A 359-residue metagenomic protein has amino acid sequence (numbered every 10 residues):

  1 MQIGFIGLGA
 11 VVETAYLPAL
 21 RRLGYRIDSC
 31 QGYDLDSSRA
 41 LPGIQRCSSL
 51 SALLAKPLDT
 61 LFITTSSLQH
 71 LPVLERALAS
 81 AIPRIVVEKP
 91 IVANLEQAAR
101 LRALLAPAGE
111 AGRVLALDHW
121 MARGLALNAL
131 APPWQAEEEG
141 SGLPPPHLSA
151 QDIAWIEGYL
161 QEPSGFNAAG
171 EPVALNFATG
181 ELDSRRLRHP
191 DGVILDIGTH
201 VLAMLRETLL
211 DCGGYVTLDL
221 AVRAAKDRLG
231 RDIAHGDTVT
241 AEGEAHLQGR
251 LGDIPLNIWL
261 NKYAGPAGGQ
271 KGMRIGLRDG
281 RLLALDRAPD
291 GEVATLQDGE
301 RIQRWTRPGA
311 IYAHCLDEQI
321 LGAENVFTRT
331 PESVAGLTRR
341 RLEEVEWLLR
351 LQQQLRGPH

Functional and structural regions predicted by a protein language model:
M1-P42: N-terminal Rossmann-like dinucleotide-binding module
T14, L71, A99, G124-N128 (+3 more regions): A structural signal for well-ordered alpha-helical segments within the folded catalytic domains of diverse enzymes
I27, S80-R84, E110-R113: A short helix->loop->beta-strand "cap" motif at the edges of active sites that frequently abuts
A40, T60-F62, E110, K226 (+2 more regions): C-terminal helix-rich "cap/oligomerization" subdomain common to oxidoreductases
P42-V86, P90-L104, R123-P132: Beta-loop-alpha module in the N-terminal Rossmann-like domain of NAD(P)-dependent dehydrogenases, especially those
T60, V92-A174: A contiguous active-site-proximal alpha/beta segment in oxidoreductase catalytic domains
F177-A267, R339, E346: Rossmann-like dinucleotide-binding domain that binds NAD(P)(H)
H235-E244, Q248-Q319: NAD(P)-dinucleotide binding in Rossmann-like oxidoreductases
